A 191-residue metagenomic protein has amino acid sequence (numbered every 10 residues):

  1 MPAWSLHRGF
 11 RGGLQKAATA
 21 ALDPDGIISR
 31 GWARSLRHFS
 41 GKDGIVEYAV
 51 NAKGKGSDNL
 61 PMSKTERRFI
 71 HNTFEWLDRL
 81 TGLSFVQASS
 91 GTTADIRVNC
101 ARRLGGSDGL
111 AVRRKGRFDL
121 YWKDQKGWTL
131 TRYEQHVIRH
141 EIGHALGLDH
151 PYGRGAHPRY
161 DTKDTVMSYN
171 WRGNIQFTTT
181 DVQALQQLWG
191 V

Functional and structural regions predicted by a protein language model:
M1-S63, D78: Disordered inhibitory propeptide/activation segment of secreted metzincin zinc metalloprotease zymogens, centered on
V46-V50, R97-C100, D119-K123, A145-G147 (+1 more regions): Structural recognition of the beta-strand scaffold that forms the well-ordered cores of secreted hydrolase catalytic
K55-E66, Y121-R139, N174-Q176: Short pre-active-site segment immediately N-terminal to the catalytic Zn-binding motif
D58-S90: Zn2+-dependent metallopeptidase catalytic core
L80-L83, I142-R159: Catalytic Zn2+-binding segment of zinc metalloproteases
V86-D108: Short, well-ordered secondary-structure micro-motifs within conserved domains or adaptor modules
C100-Y121, H157: Catalytic zinc-binding patch centered on the HExxH motif and its immediate surroundings that defines zinc-dependent
D124-Q125, G153-V191: Metalloprotease/metallohydrolase-associated module, dominated by Zn2+-dependent proteases
